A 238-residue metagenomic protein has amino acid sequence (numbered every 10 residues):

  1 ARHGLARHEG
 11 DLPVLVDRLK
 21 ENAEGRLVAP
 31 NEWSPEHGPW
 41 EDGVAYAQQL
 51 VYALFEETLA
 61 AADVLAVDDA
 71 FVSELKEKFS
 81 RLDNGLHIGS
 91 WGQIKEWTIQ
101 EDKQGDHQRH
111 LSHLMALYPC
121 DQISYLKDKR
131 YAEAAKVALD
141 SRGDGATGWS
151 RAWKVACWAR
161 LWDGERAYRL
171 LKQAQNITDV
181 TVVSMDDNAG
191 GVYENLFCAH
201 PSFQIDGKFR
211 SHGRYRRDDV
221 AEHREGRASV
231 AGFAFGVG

Functional and structural regions predicted by a protein language model:
R2, V44-V230, F235: Active-site core of glycosidic bond-cleaving carbohydrate-active enzymes
H3-V64: Acidic/histidine-rich catalytic neighborhood
G238: Long, His/Glu/Asp-enriched segments that create or flank divalent metal/ion-associated functional microenvironments
